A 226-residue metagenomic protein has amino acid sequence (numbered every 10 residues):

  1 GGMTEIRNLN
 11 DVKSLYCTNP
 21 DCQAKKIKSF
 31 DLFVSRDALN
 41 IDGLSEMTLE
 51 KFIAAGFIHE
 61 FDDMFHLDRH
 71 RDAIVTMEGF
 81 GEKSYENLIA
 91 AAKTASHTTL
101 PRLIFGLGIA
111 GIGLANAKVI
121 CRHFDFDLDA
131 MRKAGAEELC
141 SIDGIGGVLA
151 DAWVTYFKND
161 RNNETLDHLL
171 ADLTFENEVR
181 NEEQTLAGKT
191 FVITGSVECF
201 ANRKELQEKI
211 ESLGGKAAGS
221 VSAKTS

Functional and structural regions predicted by a protein language model:
G1-D42: Cys/His-rich short segments
D11-K13, S35, T48, A187 (+1 more regions): A generic structural signal for well-ordered coil/turn residues at beta-strand boundaries that shape enzyme active-site
D11-N19, T48-K51, L67-D68, G108-I109: A glycine-rich phosphate-binding loop feature that marks nucleotide/adenosyl-phosphate handling sites
K26, F33, E78-S226: DNA strand-break repair and replication-stress modules
L39, D72, E137: Glycine-centered loop/turn positions within well-structured domains that cap or flank conserved ligand/cofactor-binding
I41-L44, D68, G215-G219: Glycine-rich loops and low-complexity Gly/Arg-rich segments that provide flexible linkers or classic glycine-based
D42, E60-F61, I112, A218: A local structural micro-motif
E46-K51, A55-G81, S141: Compact, charge-rich alpha-helical regulatory domains located at protein termini
